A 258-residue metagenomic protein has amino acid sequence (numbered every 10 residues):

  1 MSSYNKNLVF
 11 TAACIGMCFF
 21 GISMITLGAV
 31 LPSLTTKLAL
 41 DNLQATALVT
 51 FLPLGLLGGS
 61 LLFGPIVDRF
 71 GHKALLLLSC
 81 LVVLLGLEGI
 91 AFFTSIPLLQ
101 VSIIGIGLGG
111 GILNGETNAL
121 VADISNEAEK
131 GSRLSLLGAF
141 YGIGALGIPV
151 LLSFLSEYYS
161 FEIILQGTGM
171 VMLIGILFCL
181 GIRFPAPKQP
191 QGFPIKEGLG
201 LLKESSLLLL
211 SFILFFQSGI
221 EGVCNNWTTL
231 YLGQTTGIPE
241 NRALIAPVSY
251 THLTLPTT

Functional and structural regions predicted by a protein language model:
I25, P53-L57, L61, L146: Residue-level signature of mid-helix packing/kink "hotspots" within the transmembrane helices of 12-pass Major
G28, L207-P247: Extracytoplasmic gate region of multi-pass secondary transporters
A39, G71, F92-P97: Helix-breaking motifs and short loop linkers at transmembrane-helix boundaries and internal kinks in secondary membrane
S60-V83, L87-I90: Conserved MFS/SLC helix-loop-helix module at the cytosolic interface between two early adjacent transmembrane helices
P97-G105: Paired small-residue
I104-A139: Cytoplasmic helix-loop-helix junction between adjacent transmembrane helices in 12-TM secondary transporters
L136-G181: Helix-loop-helix hairpin linking two adjacent transmembrane segments in secondary transporters
T251-T257: Conserved small/polar residues in nucleotide/adenosyl-binding loops
